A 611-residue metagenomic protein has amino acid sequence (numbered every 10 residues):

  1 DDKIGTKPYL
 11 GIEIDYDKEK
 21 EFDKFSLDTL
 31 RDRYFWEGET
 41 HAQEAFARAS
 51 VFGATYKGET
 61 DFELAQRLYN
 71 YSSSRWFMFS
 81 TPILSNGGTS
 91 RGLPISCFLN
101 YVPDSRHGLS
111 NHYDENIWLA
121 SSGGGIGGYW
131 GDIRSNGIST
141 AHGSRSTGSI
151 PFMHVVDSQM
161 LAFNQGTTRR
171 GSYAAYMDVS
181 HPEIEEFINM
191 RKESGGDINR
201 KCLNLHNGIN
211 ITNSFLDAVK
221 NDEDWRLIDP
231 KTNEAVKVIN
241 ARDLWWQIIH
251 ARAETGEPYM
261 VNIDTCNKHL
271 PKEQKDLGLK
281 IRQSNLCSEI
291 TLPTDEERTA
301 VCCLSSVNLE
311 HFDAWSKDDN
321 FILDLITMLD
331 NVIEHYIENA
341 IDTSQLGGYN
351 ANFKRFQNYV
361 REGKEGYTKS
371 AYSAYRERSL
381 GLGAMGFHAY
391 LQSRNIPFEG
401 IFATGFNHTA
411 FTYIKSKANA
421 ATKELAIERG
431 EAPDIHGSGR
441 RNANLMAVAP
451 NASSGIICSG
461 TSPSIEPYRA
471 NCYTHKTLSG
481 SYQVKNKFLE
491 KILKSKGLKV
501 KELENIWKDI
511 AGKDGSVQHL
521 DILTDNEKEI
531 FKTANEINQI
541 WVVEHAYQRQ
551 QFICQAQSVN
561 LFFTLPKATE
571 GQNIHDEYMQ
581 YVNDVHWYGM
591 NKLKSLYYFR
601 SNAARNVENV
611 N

Functional and structural regions predicted by a protein language model:
D1-Q66, I133, H142-V155, Q165-L279 (+4 more regions): Conserved, charged catalytic cores of large soluble enzymes
K20-E21, I281, S288-P293, I333-I337 (+4 more regions): Catalytic alpha/beta core of large soluble enzyme barrels
F22, A42, L64, G87-R91 (+18 more regions): Secondary-structure capping and boundary motifs in well-ordered enzyme cores
R31, W36, S50-G58, Y69-A141 (+7 more regions): Function-dense linear segments that define catalytic or interfacial modules in macromolecule-processing proteins
E37, S105-G108, W118-I126, A162-R170 (+11 more regions): Secondary-structure transition/capping motifs at alpha-helix termini and the adjoining loop/turn into the next element
N100, Y129-G131, M177-S180, I228 (+10 more regions): Generic beta-strand/beta-sheet core signal
S105-H107, R134-T140, P182-E186, G196 (+8 more regions): Flexible loop/turn segments at secondary-structure boundaries
L323-A371, Y375, R394-N451, E504 (+2 more regions): Internal maturation/activation junctions in enzymes
